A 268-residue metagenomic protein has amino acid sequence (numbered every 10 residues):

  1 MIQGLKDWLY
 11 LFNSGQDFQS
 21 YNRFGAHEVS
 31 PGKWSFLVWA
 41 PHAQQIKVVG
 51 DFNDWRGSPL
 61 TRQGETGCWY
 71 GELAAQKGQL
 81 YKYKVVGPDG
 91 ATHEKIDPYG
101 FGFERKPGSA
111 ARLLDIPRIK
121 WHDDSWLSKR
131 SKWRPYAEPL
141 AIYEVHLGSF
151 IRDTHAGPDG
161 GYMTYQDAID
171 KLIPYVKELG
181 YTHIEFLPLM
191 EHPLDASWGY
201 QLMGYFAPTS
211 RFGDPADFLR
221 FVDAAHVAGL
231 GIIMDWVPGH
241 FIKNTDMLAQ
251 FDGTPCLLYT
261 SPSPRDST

Functional and structural regions predicted by a protein language model:
M1-K33, W55, Q63-E144, S149-G160 (+1 more regions): The feature marks proteins involved in alpha-glucan
V38, Y83, V145, F186 (+1 more regions): Conserved, mostly hydrophobic/aromatic
W39-I46: Short proline/glycine-enriched turn/loop motifs at strand-loop junctions of beta-rich domains
Y143, I184, I232-M234: Hydrophobic faces of well-ordered beta-strands that scaffold small-molecule active sites in alpha/beta enzyme cores
R152-D153, D159-M163, Y175-D217, F241 (+1 more regions): Aromatic-lined carbohydrate-binding/catalytic grooves of carbohydrate-active enzymes
K177, L219-V227: Surface-exposed amphipathic alpha-helices with a cationic face
A225, L230-G231, W236: Conserved beta-strand->loop/alpha-helix structural units within folded catalytic cores of enzymes with alpha/beta
Y259-T268: Single conserved hydrophobic/aromatic residue that forms the stacking wall/gate of nucleotide- or nucleobase-binding
